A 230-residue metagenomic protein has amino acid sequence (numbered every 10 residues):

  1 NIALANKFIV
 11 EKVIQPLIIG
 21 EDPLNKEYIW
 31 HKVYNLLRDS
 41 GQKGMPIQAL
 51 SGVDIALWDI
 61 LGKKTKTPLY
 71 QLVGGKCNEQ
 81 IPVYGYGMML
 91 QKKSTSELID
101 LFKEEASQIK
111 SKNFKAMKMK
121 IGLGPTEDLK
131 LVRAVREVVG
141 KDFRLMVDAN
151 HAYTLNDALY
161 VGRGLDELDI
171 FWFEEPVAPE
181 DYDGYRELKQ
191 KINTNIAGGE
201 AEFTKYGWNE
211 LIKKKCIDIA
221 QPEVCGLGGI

Functional and structural regions predicted by a protein language model:
N1-K64: Metal- or metallocofactor-binding catalytic centers and their adjacent structured scaffolds across diverse enzyme
L24-K26, L69-L72, E175-P179: Flexible, glycine/charged-enriched surface loops at secondary-structure junctions
S51, E79, K112, L168 (+1 more regions): Structured loop/turn residues at beta-strand edges in well-structured enzyme cores
P68-V73, F102-Q108: Short, charged beta->alpha transition segments
L69-S94, L131, R136-R144, Q190: N-terminal small/glycine-rich loop or linker at the start of catalytic domains across soluble metabolic enzymes
Q80-L101, I121, A149-T154, A197: Active-site mouth loops of central-metabolism enzymes
E105-K120: Catalytic domains of carbohydrate-active enzymes, especially glycoside hydrolases
M119-I230: Catalytic core of soluble alpha/beta enzymes
